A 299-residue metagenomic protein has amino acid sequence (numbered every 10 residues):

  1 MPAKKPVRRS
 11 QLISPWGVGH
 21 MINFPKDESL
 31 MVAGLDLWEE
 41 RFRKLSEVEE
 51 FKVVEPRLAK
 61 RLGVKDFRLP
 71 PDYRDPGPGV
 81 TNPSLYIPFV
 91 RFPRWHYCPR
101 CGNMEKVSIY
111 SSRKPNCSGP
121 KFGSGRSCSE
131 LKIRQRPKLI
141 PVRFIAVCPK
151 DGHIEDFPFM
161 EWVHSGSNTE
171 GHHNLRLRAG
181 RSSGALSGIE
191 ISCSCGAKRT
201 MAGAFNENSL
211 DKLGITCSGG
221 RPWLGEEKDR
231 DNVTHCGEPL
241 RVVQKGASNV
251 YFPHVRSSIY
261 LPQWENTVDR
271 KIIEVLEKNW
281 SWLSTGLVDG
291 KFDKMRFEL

Functional and structural regions predicted by a protein language model:
M1-E47, S165, T169-L299: Charged, low-complexity interaction segments
M1-N116, G123-K138, I145-V147, P158: N-terminal alpha-helical interaction blocks
P78-L240: Cys/His-rich short segments
